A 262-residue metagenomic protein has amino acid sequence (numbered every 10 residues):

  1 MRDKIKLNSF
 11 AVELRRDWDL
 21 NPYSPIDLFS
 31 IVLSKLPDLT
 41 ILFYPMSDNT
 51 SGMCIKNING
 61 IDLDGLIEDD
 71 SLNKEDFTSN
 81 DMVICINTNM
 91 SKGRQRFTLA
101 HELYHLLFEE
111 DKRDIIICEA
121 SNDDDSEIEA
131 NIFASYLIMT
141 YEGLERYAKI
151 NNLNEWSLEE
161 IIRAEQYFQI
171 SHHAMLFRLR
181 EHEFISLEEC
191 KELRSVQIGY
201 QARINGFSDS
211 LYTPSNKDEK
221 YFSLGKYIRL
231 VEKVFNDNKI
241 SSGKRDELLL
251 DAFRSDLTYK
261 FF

Functional and structural regions predicted by a protein language model:
M1-F262: Active-site hotspot residues in diverse enzymes, especially metal/ion-binding acidic/histidine motifs
